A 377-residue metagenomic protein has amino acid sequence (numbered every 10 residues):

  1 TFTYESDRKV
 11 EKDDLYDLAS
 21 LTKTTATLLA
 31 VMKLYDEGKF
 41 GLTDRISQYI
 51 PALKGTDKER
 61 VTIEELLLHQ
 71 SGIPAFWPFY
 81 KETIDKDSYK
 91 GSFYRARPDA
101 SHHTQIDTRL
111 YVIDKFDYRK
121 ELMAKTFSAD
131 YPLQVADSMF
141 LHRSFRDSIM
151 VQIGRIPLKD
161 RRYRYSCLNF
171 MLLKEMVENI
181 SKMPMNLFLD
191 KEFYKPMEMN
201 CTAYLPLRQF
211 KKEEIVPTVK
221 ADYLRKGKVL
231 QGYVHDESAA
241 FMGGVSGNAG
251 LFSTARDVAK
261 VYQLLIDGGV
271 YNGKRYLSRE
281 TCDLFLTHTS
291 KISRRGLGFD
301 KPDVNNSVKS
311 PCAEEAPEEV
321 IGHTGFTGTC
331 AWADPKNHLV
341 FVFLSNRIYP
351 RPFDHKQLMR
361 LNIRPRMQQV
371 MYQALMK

Functional and structural regions predicted by a protein language model:
T1-K9, L42, Y131-R143, A331-D334 (+1 more regions): A short, well-structured edge-of-sheet supersecondary motif
T1-L18, K39-G41, V151, R155 (+2 more regions): Short, conserved catalytic-motif segment at the N-terminal edge
K9, T56-R60, P157, S290-S293 (+2 more regions): Extracellular/periplasmic catalytic domains that process cell-envelope and extracellular macromolecules
D17-T43, F170-E178, V258-V261, L265 (+1 more regions): Active-site SXXK
L18, T22, T27, Y165 (+5 more regions): Hydrophobic (often cysteine-bearing) scaffold residues that line and stabilize catalytic clefts of nucleotide/cofactor
L42-T56, P196-M197: Short, glycine/proline-biased beta-turn/loop segments that scaffold the active-site neighborhood
E59-E318: Short, surface-exposed loop or secondary-structure junction motifs that flank catalytic or metal-binding residues
G269, H323-K377: Structured C-terminal helix/loop/strand segments within mature extracytoplasmic catalytic/sensor domains
